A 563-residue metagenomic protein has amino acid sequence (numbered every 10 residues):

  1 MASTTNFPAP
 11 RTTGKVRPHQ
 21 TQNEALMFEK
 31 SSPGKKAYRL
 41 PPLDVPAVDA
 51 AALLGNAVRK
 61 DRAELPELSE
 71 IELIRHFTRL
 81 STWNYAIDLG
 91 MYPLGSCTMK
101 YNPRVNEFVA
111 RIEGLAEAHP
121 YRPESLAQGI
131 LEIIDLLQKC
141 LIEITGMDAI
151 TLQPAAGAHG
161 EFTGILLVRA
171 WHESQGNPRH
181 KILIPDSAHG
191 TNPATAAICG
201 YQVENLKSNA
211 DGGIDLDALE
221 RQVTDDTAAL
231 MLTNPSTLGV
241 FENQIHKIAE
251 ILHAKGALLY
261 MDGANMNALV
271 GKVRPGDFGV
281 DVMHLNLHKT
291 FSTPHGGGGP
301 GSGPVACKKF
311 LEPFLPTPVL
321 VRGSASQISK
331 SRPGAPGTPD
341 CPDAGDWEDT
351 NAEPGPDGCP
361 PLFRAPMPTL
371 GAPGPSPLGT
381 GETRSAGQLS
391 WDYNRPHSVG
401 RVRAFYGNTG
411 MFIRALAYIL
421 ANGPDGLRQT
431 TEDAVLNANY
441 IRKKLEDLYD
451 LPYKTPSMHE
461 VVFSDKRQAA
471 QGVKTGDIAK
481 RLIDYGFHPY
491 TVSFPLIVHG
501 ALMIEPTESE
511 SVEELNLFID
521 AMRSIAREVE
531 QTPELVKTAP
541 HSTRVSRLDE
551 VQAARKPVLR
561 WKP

Functional and structural regions predicted by a protein language model:
M1-A149, V273, R322, R384 (+3 more regions): Non-catalytic terminal extensions of PLP-dependent enzymes
Y85-V105, Q153-E161, F291-A306, F310-L311 (+2 more regions): Conserved phosphate/anionic-ligand binding catalytic regions in large, soluble enzymes, centered on
T98-M99, A156-H159, T237-L238, N265 (+2 more regions): Gly/Ser/Thr-rich loops at beta-strand to alpha-helix junctions that form or flank small-molecule/cofactor-binding
G129, H159-G323, Q388-S390, H397 (+2 more regions): Conserved PLP-enzyme active-site core in the AAT-like
L136, F162-T163, L167, A306 (+4 more regions): Short amphipathic alpha-helical face segments that pack within enzyme cores and frequently flank/anchor catalytic
D148-P154, K181-I184: A short, small-residue-rich loop immediately preceding and capping a beta-strand
T151, E204-L206, Y490: General small-molecule cofactor/ligand-binding pocket signal
R322-G387: Intrinsic disorder/low-complexity segments
